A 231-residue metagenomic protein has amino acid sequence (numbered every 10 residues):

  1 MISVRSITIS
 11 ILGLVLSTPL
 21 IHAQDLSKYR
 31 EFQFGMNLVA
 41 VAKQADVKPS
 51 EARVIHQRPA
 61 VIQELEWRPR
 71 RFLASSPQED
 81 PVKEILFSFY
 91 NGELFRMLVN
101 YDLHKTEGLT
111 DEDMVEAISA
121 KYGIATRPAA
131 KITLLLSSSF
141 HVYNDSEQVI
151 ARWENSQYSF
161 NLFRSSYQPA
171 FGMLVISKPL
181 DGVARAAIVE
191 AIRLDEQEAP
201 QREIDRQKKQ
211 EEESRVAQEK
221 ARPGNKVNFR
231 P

Functional and structural regions predicted by a protein language model:
M1-R5: N-terminal secretory signal peptides that target proteins for export/translocation
T8-P19: Bacterial N-terminal signal peptides
G13, Q24-L26, L86: Short, functionally important structural connectors and interaction interfaces within domains
L20-I21, M97: Generic signal for short, ordered secondary-structure residues within or immediately flanking folded domains
Q24-P59, Y101-P231: Non-cytosolic coordination micro-motifs
Q63-L109: Mid-chain, structured segments of secreted extracytoplasmic proteins
